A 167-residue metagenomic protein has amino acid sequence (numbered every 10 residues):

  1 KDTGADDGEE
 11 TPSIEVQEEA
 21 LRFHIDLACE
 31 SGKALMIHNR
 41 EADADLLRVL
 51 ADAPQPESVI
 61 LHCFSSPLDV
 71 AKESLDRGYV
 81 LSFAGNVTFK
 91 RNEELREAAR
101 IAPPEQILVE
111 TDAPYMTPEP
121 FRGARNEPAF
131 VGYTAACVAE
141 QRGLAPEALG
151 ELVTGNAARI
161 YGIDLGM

Functional and structural regions predicted by a protein language model:
K1-R77, E97, P120-A129, L144-P146 (+1 more regions): Divalent metal-binding pocket/active-site signature
C29, R100-I101, E140, R159: Solvent-exposed polar/charged
N39, C63, Y79, N86-V87 (+1 more regions): Active-site metal-binding loops of divalent metal-dependent hydrolases
R77, A102-P103: Short, structured coil segments at secondary-structure junctions
S82-E97: Active-site glycine- and acidic-residue-rich loops that bind and position anionic ligands or nucleotide-like cofactors
E105-E127: Short acidic/histidine-rich active-site segments
F130-M167: Mid-to-C-terminal alpha-helical segments outside catalytic/metal-binding sites
